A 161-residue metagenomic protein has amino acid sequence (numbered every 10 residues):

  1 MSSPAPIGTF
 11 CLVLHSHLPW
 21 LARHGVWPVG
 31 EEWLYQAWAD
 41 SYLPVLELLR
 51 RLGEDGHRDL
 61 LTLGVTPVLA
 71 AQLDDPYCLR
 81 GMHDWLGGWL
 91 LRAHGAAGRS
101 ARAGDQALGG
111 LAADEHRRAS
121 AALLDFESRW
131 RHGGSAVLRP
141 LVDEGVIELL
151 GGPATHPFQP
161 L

Functional and structural regions predicted by a protein language model:
S2-L61, V68, Q72-R129, S135-A136 (+1 more regions): N-terminal regions that are enriched for targeting/export leaders and immediately downstream pro/stem segments
I147: Short, conserved active-site loop motifs that form the nucleotide-linked donor/cofactor pocket
H156-P157: Solvent-exposed loop/turn segments at secondary-structure junctions within structured extracellular/periplasmic domains
P160-L161: A conserved hydrophobic secondary-structure block that centers on an alpha-helix together with its immediately flanking
